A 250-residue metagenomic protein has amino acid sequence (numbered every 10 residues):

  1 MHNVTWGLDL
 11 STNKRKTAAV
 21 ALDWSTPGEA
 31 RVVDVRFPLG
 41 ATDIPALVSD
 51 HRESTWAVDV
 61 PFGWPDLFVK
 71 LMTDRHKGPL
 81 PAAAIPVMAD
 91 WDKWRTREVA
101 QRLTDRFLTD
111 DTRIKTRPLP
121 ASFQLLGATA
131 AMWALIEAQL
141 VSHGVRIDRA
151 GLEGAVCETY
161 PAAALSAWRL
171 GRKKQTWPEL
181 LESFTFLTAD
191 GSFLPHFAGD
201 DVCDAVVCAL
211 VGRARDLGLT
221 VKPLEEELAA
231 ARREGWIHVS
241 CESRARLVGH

Functional and structural regions predicted by a protein language model:
M1-W6, L10-H250: RNase H-like (RuvC/DEDD) metal-dependent nuclease/polynucleotide-processing core
